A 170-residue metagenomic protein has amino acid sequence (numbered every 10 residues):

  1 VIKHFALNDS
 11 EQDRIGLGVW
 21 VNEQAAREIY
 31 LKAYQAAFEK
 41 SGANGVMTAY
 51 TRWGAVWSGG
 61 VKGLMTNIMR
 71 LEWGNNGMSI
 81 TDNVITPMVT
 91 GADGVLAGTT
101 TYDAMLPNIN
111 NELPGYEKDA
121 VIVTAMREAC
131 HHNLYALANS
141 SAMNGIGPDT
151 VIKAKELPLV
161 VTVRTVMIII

Functional and structural regions predicted by a protein language model:
V1-I170: Glycoside hydrolase catalytic-domain context in secreted enzymes
